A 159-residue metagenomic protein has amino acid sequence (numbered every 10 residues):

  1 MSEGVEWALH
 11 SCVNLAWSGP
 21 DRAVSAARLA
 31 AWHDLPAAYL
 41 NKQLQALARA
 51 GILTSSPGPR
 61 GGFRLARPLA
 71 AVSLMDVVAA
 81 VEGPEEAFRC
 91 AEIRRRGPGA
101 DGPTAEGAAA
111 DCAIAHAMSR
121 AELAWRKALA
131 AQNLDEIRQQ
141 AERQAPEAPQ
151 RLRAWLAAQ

Functional and structural regions predicted by a protein language model:
E3, L69-R95, I114, M118 (+1 more regions): Conserved segment of winged-helix/HTH DNA-binding domains
E3-V5, L9-L35: N-terminal helix-turn-helix DNA-binding core of bacterial DNA-binding proteins
C12, L44-Q45: Short, hydrophobic-biased segments on the C-terminal half of alpha helices that form "recognition helices"
A31, A48-R49: Alpha-helical residues within the helix-turn-helix
A38: Key DNA-contact positions within bacterial/archaeal DNA-binding proteins
G51-A66: Beta-hairpin "wing" of winged helix-turn-helix
C90-Q159: C-terminal regulatory/oligomerization modules of transcriptional regulators
